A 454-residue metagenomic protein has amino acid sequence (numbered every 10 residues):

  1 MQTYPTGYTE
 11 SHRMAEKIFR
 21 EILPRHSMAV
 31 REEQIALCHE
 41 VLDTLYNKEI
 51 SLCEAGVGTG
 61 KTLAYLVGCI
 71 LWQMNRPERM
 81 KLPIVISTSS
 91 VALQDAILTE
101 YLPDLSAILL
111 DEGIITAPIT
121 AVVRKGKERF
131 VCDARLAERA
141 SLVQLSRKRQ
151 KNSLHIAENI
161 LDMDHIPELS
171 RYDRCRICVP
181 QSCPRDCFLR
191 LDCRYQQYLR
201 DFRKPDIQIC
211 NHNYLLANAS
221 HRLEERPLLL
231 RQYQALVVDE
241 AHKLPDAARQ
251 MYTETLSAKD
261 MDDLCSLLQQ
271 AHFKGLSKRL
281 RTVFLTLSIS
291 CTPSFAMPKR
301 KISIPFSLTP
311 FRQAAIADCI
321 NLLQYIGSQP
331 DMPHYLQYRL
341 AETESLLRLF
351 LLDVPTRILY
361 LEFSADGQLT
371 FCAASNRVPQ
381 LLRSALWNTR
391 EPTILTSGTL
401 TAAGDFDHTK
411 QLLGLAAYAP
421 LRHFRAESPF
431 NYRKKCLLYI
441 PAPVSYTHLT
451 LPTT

Functional and structural regions predicted by a protein language model:
Q2-P24, A29-E32, R76-Q208, H212-N213 (+1 more regions): A substrate-engagement module of RecA-like helicase motors
A29-V41, L45: N-terminal pre-P-loop "Q-motif" helix
K48-Y65: Walker A/P-loop
L63-E78: Walker A/P-loop NTP-binding motif
I86-S87, C210-N211, V237-V238, T393-T396: Structural recognition of the conserved hydrophobic beta-strand(s) that form the central parallel beta-sheet of P-loop
P184-R203, H221-P227, S328-C436: A contiguous, basic/glycine-rich beta-loop/short-helix subdomain that forms a polymer-engagement track
R190-K204, H212-F311, T401-L412: Signature of the SF2 helicase/ATPase Hel1-core->accessory helical subdomain module
T447-T453: Conserved small/polar residues in nucleotide/adenosyl-binding loops
